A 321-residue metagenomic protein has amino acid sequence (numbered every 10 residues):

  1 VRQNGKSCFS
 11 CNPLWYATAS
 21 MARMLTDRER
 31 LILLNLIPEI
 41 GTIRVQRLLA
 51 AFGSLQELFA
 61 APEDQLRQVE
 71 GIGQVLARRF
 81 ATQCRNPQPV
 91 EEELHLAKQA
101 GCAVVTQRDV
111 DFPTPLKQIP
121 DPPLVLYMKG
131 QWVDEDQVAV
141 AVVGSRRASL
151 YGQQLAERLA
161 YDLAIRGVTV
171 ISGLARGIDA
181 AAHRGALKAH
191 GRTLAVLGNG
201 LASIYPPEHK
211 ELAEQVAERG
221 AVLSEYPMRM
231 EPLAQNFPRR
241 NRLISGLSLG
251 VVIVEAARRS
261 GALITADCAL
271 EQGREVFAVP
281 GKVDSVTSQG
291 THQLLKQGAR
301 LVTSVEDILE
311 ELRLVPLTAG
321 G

Functional and structural regions predicted by a protein language model:
Q3-K6: Charged/polar low-complexity intrinsically disordered segments
C8-C11: Cysteine-centered motifs
Y16, M21-R28, T106-G321: Glycine-biased, small-residue-rich flexible motifs in mid-sequence functional cores and linkers
Y16-V110: Short, small/acidic-rich helices and loops at N termini and domain boundaries of DNA replication/processing enzymes
